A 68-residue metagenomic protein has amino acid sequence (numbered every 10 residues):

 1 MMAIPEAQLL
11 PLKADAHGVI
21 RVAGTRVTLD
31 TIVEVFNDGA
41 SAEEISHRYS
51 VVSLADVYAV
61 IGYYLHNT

Functional and structural regions predicted by a protein language model:
I4-R21: Short, Lys/Arg-enriched N-terminal segment that forms or immediately precedes the first helix of a structured domain
A23-V27: Short helix-coil-helix linker/hinge
T28-T68: Long, charge-rich, low-complexity alpha-helical segments
